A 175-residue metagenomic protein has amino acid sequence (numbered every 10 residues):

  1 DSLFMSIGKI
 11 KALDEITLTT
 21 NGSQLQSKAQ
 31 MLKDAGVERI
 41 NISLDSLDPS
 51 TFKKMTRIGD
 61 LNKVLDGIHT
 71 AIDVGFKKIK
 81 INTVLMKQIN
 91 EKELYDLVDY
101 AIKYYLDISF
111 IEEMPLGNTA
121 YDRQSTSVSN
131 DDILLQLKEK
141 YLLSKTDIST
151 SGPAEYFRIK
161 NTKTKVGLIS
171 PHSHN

Functional and structural regions predicted by a protein language model:
D1-I111: Radical SAM/AdoMet-radical enzyme domain recognition
T17, P115, N175: Functionally engaged cysteine thiol sites
L47, Q88, E113, T162 (+1 more regions): Generic structural motif
V64, T83, L116-N118, S151: Electropositive, surface-exposed helix/loop patches at the edges of structured domains that serve as adaptable
V98-V128, D132: Aromatic-anchored, glycine/proline-accented short structural segments that stabilize local strand-turns or short
N118-N175: Accessory C-terminal segments flanking Radical SAM cores
